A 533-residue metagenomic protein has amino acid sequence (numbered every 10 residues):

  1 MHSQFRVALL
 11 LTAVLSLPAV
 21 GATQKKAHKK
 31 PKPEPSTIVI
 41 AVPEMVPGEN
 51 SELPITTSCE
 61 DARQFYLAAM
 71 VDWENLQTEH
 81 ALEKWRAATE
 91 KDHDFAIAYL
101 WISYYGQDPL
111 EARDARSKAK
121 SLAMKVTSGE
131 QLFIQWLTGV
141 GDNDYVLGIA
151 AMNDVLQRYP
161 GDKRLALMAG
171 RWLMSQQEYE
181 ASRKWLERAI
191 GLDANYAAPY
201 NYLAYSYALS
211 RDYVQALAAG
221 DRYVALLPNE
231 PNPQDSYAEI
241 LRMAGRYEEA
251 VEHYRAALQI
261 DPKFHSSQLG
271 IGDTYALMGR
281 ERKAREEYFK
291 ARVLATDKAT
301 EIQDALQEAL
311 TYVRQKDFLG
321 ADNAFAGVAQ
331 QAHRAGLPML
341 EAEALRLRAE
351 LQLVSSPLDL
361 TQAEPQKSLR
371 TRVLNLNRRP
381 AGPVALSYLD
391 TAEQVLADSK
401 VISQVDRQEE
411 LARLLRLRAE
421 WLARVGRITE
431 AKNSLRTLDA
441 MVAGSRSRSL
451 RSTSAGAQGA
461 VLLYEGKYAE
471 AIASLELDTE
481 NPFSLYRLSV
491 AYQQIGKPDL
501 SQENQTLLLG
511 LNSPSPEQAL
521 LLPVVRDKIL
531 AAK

Functional and structural regions predicted by a protein language model:
S58-A87, K91, Q131-D154, R158-S175 (+1 more regions): Alpha-helical segment of the N-proximal tetratricopeptide repeat
R63, I97, E130, R164 (+8 more regions): Start-of-helix register in tetratricopeptide repeats
K91, L122-K125, R158-Y159, G191-L192 (+9 more regions): Structural marker of alpha-solenoid helical repeat scaffolds
